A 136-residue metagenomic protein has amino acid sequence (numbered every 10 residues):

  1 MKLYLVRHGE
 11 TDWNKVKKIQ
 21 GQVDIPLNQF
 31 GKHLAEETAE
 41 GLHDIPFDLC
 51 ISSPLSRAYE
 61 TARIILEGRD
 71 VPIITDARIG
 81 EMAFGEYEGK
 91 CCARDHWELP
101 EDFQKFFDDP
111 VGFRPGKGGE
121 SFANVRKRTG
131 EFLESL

Functional and structural regions predicted by a protein language model:
M1-Y4: Extreme N-terminal starter segment of soluble prokaryotic enzymes
E10-V71, T75, T129: Active-site-proximal alpha-helix that buttresses catalytic centers in soluble enzyme cores
S52-S56, S121, S135: Generic serine detector
G68-R128: Phosphate-handling substructures
T129-L136: Short, intrinsically disordered, charge-balanced linker/junction segments flanking boundaries in proteins
